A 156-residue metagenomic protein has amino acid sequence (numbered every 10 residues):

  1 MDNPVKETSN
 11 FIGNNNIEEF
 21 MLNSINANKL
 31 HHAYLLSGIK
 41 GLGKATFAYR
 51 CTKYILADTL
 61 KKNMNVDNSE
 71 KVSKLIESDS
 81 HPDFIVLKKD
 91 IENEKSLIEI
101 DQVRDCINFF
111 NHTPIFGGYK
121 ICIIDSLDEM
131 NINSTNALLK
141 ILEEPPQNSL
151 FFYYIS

Functional and structural regions predicted by a protein language model:
M1-N133: Clamp-loader machinery-focused feature within the broader ASCE/P-loop NTPase space
N111, N136-Y153: Conserved catalytic/switch belt of AAA+ P-loop NTPases
D125-L127, Y153-S156: A short beta-strand-to-loop transition that corresponds to the Sensor-1 phosphate-sensing loop of AAA+ P-loop ATPases
